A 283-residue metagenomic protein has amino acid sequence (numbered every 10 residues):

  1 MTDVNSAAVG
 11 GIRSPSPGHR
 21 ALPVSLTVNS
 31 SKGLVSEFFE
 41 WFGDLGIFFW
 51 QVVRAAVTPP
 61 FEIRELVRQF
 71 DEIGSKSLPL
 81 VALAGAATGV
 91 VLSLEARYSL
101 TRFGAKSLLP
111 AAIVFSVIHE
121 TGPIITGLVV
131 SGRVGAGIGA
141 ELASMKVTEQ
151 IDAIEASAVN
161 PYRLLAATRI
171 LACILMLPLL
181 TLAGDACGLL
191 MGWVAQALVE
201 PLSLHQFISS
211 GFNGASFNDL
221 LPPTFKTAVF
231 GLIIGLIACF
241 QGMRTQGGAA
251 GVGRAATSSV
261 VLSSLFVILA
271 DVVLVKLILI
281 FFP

Functional and structural regions predicted by a protein language model:
R20-R64, Q241-G242, Q246: Short, membrane-interfacial amphipathic segments enriched in basic
Q69-I125: Active-site cofactor/substrate anionic-group-binding motifs, chiefly glycine- and Lys/Arg-rich phosphate-binding loops
G74, L78, A82, T121 (+5 more regions): Selective transmembrane-helix segments that form parts of the transport pathway or gating/packing helices in multipass
L83-V90, I174, P178, L182 (+8 more regions): Generic alpha-helical transmembrane segments of integral inner-membrane proteins, especially permease/transport modules
E95-H119, A186-A228, L236-S258, I278-P283: Membrane-interfacial helix-loop-helix connectors in multipass membrane proteins
L109-D152, I237: Hydrophobic alpha-helical transmembrane segments of multi-pass membrane transport proteins
L142-A167, A249-V252: Short cytoplasmic-facing helical segments at TM-TM junctions of multi-pass membrane proteins
R163, A167-I170, L262-F282: Hydrophobic alpha-helical transmembrane segments of integral membrane proteins
